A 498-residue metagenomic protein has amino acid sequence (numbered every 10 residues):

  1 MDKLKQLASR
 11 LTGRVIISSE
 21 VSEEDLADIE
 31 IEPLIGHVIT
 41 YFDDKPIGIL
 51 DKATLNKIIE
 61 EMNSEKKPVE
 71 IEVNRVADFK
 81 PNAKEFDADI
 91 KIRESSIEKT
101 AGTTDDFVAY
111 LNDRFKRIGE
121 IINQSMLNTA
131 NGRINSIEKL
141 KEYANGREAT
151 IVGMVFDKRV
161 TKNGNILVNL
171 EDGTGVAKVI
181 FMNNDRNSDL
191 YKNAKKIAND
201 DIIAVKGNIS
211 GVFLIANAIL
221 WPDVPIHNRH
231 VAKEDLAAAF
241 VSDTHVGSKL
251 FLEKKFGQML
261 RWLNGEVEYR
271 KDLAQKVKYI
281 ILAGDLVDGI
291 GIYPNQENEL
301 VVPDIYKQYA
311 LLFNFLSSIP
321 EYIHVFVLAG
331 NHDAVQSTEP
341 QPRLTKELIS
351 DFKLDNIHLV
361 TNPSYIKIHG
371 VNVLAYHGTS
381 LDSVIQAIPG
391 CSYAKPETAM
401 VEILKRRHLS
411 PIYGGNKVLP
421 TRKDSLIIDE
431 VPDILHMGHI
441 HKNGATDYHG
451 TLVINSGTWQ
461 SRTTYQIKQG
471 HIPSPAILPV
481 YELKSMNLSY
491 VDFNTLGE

Functional and structural regions predicted by a protein language model:
M1-E498: Extended recognition/assembly regions associated with phosphoester-bond processing machinery
